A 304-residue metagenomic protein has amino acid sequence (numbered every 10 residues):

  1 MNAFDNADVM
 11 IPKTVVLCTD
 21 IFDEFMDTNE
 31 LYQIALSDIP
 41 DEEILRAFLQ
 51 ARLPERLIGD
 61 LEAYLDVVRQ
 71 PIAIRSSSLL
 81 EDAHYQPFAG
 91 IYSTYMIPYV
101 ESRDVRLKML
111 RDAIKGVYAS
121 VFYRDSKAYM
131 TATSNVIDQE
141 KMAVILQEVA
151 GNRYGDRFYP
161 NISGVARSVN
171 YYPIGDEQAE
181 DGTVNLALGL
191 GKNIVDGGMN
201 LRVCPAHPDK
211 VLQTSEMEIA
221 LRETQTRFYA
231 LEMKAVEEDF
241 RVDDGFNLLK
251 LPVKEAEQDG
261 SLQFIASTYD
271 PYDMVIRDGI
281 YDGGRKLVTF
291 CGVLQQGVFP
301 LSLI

Functional and structural regions predicted by a protein language model:
M1-A3, R52-I304: Conserved mixed alpha/beta core segments that line enzyme active sites in large multi-domain catalysts
M1-E55, F290-V298: A conserved helix-loop-beta module that forms one wall/lid of the active-site cleft in ATP-utilizing catalytic domains
